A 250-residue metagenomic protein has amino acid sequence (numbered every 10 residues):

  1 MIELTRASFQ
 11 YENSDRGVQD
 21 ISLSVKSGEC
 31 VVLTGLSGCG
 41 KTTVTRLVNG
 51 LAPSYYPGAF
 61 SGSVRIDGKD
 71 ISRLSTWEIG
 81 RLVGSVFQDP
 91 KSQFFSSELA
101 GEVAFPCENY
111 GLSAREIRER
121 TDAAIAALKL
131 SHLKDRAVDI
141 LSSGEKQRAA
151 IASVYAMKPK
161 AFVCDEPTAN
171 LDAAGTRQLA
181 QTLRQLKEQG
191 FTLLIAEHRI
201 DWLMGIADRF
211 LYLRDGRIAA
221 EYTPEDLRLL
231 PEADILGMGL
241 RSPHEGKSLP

Functional and structural regions predicted by a protein language model:
T34-L36: The feature captures the beta-strand-to-loop junction immediately N-terminal to the Walker
P57-K69: Conserved ABC transporter NBD signature motif
R115-L133: Conserved ABC ATPase "signature" region
A137-L141, E145: Conserved ABC ATPase signature
F162-D165: Catalytic Walker B motif of ABC-type/P-loop ATPase nucleotide-binding domains
E197-H198: H-loop/switch region of ABC-family ATPase nucleotide-binding domains
R217-L240: Conserved beta-strand-loop-alpha-helix hinge in the C-terminal portion of ABC ATPase nucleotide-binding domains
